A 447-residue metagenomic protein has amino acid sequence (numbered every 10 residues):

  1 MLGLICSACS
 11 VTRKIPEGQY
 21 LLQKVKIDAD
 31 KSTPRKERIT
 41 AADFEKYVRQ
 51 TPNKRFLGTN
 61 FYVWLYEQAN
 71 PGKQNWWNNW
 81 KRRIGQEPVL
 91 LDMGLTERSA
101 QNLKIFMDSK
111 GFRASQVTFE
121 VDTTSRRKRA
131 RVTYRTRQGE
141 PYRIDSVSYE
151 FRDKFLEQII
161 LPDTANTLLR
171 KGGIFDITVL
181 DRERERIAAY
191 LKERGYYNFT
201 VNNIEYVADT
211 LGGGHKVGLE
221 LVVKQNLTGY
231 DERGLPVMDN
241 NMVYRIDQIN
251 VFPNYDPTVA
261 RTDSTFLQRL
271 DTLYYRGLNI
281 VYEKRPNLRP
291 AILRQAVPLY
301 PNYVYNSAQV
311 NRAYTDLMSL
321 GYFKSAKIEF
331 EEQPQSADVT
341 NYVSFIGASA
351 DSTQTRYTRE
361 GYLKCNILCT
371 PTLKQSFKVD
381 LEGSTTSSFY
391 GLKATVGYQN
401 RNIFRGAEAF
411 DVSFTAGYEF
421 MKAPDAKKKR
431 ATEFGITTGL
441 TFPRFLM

Functional and structural regions predicted by a protein language model:
M1-S7: Sec-dependent bacterial lipoprotein signal peptides
A8-S319, I328, D338, Y362: Interaction-mediating elements
L156-I159, P286, N306-Q309, T315-M447: Gram-negative/organellar outer-membrane beta-barrel architecture
